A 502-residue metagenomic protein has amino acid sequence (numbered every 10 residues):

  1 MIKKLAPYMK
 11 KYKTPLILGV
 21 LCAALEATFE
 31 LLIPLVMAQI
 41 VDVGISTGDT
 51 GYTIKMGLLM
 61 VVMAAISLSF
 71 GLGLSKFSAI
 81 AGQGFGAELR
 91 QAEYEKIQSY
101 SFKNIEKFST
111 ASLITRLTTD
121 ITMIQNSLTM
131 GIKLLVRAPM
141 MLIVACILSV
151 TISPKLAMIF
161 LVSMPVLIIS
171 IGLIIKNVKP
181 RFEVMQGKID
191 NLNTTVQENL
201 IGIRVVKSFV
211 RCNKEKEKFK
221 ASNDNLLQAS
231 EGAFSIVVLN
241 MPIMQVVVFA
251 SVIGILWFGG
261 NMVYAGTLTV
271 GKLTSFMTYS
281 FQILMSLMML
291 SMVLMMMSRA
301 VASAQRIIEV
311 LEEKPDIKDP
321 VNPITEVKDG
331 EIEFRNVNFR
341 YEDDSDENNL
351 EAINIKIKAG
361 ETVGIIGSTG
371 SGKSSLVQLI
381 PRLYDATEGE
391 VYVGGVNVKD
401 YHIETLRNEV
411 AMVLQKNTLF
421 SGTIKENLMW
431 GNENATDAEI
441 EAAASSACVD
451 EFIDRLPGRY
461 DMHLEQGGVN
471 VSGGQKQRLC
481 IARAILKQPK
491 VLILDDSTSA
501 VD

Functional and structural regions predicted by a protein language model:
M1-K11, L113, L117: A short amphipathic helical element positioned immediately N-terminal to and/or at the very start of a transmembrane
K10, L16-G73, F77, V150-K155 (+1 more regions): Transmembrane helix-loop-helix hairpins at lipid-water interfaces of multipass membrane proteins, especially the type-1
K13, S99-K103, T119-L128, I132 (+7 more regions): An intracellular "coupling" helix at the cytosolic face of ABC transporter transmembrane type-1 domains
L21, L25, F29, I33 (+6 more regions): Hydrophobic alpha-helical transmembrane segments of ABC transporter permease domains
L25-F29, V61, A65-G82, V162-N177 (+2 more regions): Hydrophobic alpha-helical membrane-associated segments
T47-G48, Q83, Q91-T115, T119-I121 (+6 more regions): Short intracellular "coupling" helices and adjacent cytoplasmic loop segments at the cytosolic face of multi-pass
D49-K55, L148-V162, I171, G232-Q305 (+1 more regions): Helix-loop-helix
T325-D502: ABC-type nucleotide-binding domain
